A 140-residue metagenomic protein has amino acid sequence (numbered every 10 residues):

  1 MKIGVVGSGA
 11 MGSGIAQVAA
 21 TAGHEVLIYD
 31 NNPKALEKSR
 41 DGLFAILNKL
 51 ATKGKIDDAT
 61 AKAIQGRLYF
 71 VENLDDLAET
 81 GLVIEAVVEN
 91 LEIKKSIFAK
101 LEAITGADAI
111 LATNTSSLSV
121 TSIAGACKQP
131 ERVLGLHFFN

Functional and structural regions predicted by a protein language model:
M1-K49, K53, Y69: NAD(P)+-binding Rossmann beta1-loop-alpha1 motif at the extreme N-terminus of oxidoreductases
V6, Y29, V71, A86 (+2 more regions): Structural motif
Q17-A20, F44, A78, E102 (+1 more regions): A structural alpha-helix within SAM-dependent methyltransferase catalytic domains
K38-D41, L82, S96, S122: Generic recognition of short, well-ordered alpha-helical segments
L50-I104: A structured beta-alpha segment of the ubiquitous adenosine-cofactor-binding alpha/beta core
K95-F139: Rossmann-fold NAD(P)-binding glycine/threonine-rich loop
